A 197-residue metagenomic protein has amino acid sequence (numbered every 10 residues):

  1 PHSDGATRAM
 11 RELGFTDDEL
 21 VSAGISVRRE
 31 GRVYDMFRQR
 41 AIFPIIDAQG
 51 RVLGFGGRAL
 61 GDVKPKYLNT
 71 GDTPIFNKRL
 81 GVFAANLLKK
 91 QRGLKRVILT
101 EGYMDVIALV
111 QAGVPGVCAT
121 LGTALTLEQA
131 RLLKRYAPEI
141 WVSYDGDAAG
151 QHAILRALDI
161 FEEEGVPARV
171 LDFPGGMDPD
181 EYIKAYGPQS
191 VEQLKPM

Functional and structural regions predicted by a protein language model:
P1, Y34, D145-D147: Conserved short loop/turn motifs at secondary-structure junctions
S3-Y136, I140, A153-I154: Phosphate-handling DNA/RNA-contact segment within nucleic-acid enzymes
Y103-M104, V114, E163-G165, L171-F173: Alpha-helical interaction elements
M104, L125, Y144-I154, D172-M177: Acidic, metal-coordinating catalytic cores used for nucleic-acid/nucleotide bond scission and strand-transfer chemistry
G113-V117, A157-I160, A185-Q189: Short secondary-structure boundary/capping segments
L132, D159-V166: Arginine/glycine-rich "motif VI" loop of SF2 helicases in the C-terminal RecA-like domain
E139, G146, Q189: Histidine- and aromatic-rich ligand-binding microenvironments
V166-M197: C-terminal or mid-to-C-terminal helical accessory/interaction module adjacent to the motor/catalytic core
